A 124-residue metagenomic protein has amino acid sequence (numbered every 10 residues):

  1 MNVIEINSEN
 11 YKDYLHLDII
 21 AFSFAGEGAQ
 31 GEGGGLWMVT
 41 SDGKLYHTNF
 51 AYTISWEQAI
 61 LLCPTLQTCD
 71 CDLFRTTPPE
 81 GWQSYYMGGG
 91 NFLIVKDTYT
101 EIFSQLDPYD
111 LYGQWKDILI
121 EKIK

Functional and structural regions predicted by a protein language model:
M1-D13, G34, N49-T77, F103-K124: Short glycine/serine- and acidic-residue-enriched loop/turn motifs that recur at repeat junctions
I4-I6, L17, A21-F24, G31-E32: N-terminal non-globular leader segments, chiefly Sec-dependent signal peptides
H16, T40-S41, W82, T100-E101: Generic alpha-helical hydrophobic packing signal
I19-G26, L73, E80-G88: Repeated scaffold domains used in trafficking and secretory/extracellular systems, primarily beta-propellers
I20-F24, G28, W37, Q58: Residue-level detector of intrinsically disordered, flexible termini and proteolytic processing junctions
G31-K44, G89-T98, D117: Short beta-strand motif characteristic of blades in beta-propeller domains
